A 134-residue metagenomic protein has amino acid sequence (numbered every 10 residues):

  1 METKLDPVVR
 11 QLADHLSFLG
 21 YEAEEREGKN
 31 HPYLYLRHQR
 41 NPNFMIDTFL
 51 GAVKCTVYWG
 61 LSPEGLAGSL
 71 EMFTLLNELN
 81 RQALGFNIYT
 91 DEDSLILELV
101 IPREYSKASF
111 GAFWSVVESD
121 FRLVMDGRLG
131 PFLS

Functional and structural regions predicted by a protein language model:
M1-N43, R81-T90: Charge-rich, low-complexity N-terminal segments
L5, V9, G65-S69, F110: Generic alpha-helical secondary structure
F18, M125-S134: Charge-rich, low-complexity terminal tails
N30-L34, V53, L95: Hydrophobic residues embedded in beta-strands of well-ordered beta-sheets
R37-L66: Long, continuous compositionally biased terminal/linker segments
T56-I96: Short, internal acidic amphipathic alpha-helical interface segments that mediate docking to partner proteins
G85-F113, D126-G130: Well-ordered alpha/beta subsegment
F113-F121: Short amphipathic C-terminal alpha-helix that caps PH/PH-like domains
